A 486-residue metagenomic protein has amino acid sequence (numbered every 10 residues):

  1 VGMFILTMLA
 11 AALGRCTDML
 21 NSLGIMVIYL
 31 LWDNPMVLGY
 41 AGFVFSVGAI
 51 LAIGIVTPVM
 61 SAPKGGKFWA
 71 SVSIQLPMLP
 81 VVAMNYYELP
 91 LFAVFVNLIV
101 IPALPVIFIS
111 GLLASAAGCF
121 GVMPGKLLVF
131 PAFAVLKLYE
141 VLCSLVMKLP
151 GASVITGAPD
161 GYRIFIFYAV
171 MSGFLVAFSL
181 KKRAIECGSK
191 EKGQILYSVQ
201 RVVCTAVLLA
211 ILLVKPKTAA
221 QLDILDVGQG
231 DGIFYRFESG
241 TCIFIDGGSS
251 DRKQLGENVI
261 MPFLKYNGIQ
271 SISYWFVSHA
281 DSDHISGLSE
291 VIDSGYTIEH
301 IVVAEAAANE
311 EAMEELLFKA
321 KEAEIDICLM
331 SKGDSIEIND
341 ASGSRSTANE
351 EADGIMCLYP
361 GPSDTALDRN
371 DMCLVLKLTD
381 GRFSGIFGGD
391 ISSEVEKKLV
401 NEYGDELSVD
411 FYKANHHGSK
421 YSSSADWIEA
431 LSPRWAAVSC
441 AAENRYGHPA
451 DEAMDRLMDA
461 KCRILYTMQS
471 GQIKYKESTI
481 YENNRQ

Functional and structural regions predicted by a protein language model:
V1-V94, S110, G157-P216, S422-A425 (+2 more regions): Hydrophobic alpha-helical transmembrane segments in multi-pass membrane proteins
G42, M78, I99, V135 (+13 more regions): Divalent metal-coordination and catalytic microenvironments
A83-I99, I109-Y168: Membrane-interface amphipathic/re-entrant loop segments adjacent to transmembrane helices in multi-pass membrane
I109-L112, K217-Y266, Q270-S271, R369-S392: Conserved beta-strand hairpin/beta-sheet module of binuclear metal-dependent hydrolase folds, prominently
K182-G240, D251, D334-E337, M356-L367: Zn-dependent metallo-beta-lactamase
Q254-M261, V277-S278, S282-D293, Y359-P449: Active-site-proximal loop/helix segments of hydrolase catalytic cores
S282-E322, D326-S331, P433: Active-site HxH/HxHxD metal-binding segment of metal-dependent hydrolases
A307-E350, M356, L367-N370, C440-Q486: Binuclear metal-ion centers of metallo-dependent hydrolases, dominated by the metallo-beta-lactamase
